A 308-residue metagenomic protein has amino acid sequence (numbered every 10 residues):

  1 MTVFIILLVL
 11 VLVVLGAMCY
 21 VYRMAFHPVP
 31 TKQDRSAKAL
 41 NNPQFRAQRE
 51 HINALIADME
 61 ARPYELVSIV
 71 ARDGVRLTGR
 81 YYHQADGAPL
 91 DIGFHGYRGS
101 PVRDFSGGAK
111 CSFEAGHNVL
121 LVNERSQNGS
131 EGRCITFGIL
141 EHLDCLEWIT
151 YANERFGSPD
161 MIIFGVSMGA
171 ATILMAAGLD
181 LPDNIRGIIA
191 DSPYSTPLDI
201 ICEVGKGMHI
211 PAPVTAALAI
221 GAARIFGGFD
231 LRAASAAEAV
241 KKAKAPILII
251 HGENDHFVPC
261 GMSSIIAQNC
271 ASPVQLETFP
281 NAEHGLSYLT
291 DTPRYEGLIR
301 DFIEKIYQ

Functional and structural regions predicted by a protein language model:
L7-V70: An N-terminal hydrophobic leader/cap segment in hydrolases
A109-E131: Conserved alpha/beta-hydrolase
I135-F156: Alpha/beta-hydrolase active-site loop
M175-D230, E238: Hydrolase active-site cap/lid region
K242-K244, I249-H251, D255: Short beta-strand/loop motif that positions the catalytic acidic residue of the alpha/beta-hydrolase fold
H256-M262: Conserved alpha/beta-hydrolase "acid-adjacent" motif
A267-G285: Catalytic histidine neighborhood in serine/cysteine hydrolases with alpha/beta-hydrolase-type architecture
T290-Q308: Catalytic active-site module of serine/aspartate enzymes centered on a nucleophile-bearing elbow/loop
